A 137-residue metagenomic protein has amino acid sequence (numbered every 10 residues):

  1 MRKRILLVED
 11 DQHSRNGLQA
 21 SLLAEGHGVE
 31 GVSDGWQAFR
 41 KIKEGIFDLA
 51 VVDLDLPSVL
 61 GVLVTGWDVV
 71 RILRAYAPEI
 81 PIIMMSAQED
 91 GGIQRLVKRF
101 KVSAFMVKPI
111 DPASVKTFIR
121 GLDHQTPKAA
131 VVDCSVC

Functional and structural regions predicted by a protein language model:
E9: Conserved acidic carboxylate
Q12-E30, D34: Two-component/phosphorelay signaling modules centered on CheY-like receiver
E30-L49, A75: Acidic, metal-coordinating helix/loop segments flanking the phosphotransfer/catalytic sites of two-component signaling
Q37, G92, I110-I119, P127: C-terminal output helix
R40, V62-P78: Short amphipathic alpha-helix used as the core "switch/output" element in two-component signaling
V64, D68, Q88-M106, T117: Alpha4 helix (beta4-alpha4-beta5 surface) of REC/receiver domains from two-component response regulators
H124-C137: CheY-like receiver
